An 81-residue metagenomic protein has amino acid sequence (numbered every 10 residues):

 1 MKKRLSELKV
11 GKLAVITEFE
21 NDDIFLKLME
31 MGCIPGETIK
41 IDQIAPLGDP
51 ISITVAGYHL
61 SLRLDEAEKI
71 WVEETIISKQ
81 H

Functional and structural regions predicted by a protein language model:
M1-E18, S78-H81: SH3-family beta-barrel domains
M1-K2, D23-K27, T38: Short alpha-helix capping/helix-loop boundary micro-motifs
G11, I51-H81: C-terminal structural segments of small proteins and small subunits
G11-I24, P35, E73: Short, structured beta-strand/loop micro-motifs enriched in basic residues and often containing a Trp
E20-N21, Q43-G48, H59: Short, charged beta-turn/beta-strand-edge "cap" motif at the junction between a beta-strand and an adjacent loop
L26, P46-I53: Short, Lys/Arg- and Gly-enriched loop/turn segments at beta-strand edges
I34-D42: Conserved beta-strand/loop element in small beta-rich adapter and peptidoglycan-binding domains
